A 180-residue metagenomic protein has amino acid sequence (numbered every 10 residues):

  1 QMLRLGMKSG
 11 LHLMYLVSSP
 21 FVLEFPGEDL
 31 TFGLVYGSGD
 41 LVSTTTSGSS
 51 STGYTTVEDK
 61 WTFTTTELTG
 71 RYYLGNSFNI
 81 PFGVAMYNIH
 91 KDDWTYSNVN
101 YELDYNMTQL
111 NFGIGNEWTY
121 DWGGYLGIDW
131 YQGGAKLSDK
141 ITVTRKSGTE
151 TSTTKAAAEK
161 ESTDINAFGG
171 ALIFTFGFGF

Functional and structural regions predicted by a protein language model:
Q1-T55, G169-F180: Short glycine/proline- and aromatic-enriched beta-strand/turn motifs that initiate or cap beta-hairpins
M7-L13, L34-S38, I80-N88, I114-N116 (+1 more regions): Transmembrane beta-barrel strands of outer-membrane/channel proteins
F25-L30, G75-S77, T119-G123: Outer-membrane beta-barrel channels and translocator barrels
Y36-E67, A85-N111, A135-A171: Extracellular/periplasm-exposed beta-strand and loop segments of Gram-negative cell-envelope proteins, dominated by
N111-G115, Y125-G127, I173-G177: Surface-exposed interaction patches
W118-G127, K136-K140: Substrate-binding/catalytic groove segments of enzymes that remodel or degrade extracellular structural polymers
